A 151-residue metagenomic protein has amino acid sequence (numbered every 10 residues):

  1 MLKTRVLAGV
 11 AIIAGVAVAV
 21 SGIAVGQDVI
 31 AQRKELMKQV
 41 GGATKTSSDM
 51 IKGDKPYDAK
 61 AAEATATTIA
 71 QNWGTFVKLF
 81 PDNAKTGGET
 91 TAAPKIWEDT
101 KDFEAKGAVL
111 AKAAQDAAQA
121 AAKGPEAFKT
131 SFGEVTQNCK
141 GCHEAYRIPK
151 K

Functional and structural regions predicted by a protein language model:
M1-I12: Bacterial N-terminal signal peptides that target proteins for export
T4-V6, K34, E144: Hydrophobic alpha-helical segments, especially transmembrane helices and their immediate juxtamembrane helical caps
I12-I13, P81: Short acidic/polar alpha-helix capping motifs at helix-coil junctions
V16-I23: C-terminal segment of classical bacterial N-terminal signal peptides
V18, A114-Q115, C139-K140: A short hydrophobic/aromatic micro-motif that marks alpha-helical segments and, especially, helix-coil
V20, G133-T136: Processing junctions and N-termini across compartments
G26-E134, K151: Extracytoplasmic c-type cytochrome modules immediately beyond a signal peptide or single-pass transmembrane anchor
V135-R147: The canonical Cys-X-X-Cys-His
